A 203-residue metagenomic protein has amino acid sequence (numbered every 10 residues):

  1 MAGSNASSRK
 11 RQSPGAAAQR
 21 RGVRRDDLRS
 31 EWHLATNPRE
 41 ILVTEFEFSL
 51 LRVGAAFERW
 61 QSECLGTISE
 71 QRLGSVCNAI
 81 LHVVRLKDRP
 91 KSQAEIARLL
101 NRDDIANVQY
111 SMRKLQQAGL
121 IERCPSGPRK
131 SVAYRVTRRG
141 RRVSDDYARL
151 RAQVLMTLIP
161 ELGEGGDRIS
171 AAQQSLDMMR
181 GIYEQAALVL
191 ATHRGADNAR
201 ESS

Functional and structural regions predicted by a protein language model:
M1-Q71: N-terminal leader segment of winged-helix/HTH proteins
S49, A79-V83, R142: Pre-recognition alpha-helix immediately N-terminal to the DNA-recognition helix within helix-turn-helix or winged-helix
A55, H82-L86, A148: Short, locally clustered residues in the helix-turn-helix/winged-helix DNA-binding domain
S62-D103: N-terminal helix-turn-helix DNA-binding core of bacterial DNA-binding proteins
L81, I96, S111-A118: Basic amphipathic alpha-helical segments that dock to polyanions
R102-K114: Short amphipathic alpha-helical interaction segments
K114-S170: Charged, amphipathic alpha-helical coiled-coil/dimerization segments
R149-S203: Terminal interaction helix/tail motif
